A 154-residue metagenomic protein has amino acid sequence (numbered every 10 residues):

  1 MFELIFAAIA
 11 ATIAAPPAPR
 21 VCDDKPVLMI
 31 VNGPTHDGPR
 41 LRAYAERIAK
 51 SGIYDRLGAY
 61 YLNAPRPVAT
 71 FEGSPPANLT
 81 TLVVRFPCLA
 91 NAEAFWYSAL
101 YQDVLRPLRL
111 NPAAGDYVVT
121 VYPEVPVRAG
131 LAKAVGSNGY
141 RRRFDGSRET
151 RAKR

Functional and structural regions predicted by a protein language model:
I5-T80, F86-A94, V121-R154: Short S/T/G/P-rich N-terminal loop/turn motif that feeds into the first structured element of a domain
A45, W96, L105-R109: Short, flexible helix/strand-to-coil boundary loops that buttress conserved ligand/catalytic motifs in alpha/beta
G52, L100-R106: A common structural junction motif
Y60, L105-Y122: Conserved short beta-strand edge segments in small beta-sheet-based binding/regulatory domains
A94-L100: Short cationic/low-complexity microdomains
